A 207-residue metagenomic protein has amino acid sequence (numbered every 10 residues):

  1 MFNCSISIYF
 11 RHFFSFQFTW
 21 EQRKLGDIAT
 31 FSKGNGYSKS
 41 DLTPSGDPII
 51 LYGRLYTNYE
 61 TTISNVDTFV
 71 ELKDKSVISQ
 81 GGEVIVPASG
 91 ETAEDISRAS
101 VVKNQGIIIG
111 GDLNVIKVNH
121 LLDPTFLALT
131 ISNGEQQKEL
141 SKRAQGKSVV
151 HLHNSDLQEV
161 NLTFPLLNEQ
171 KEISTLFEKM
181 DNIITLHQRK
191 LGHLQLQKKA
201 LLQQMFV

Functional and structural regions predicted by a protein language model:
M1-E21, L166-V207: Amphipathic alpha-helical segments with low aromatic content
Y9-S15, Y37, E71, K147-V149 (+1 more regions): Short, recurring structural edge motifs at helix starts
F13-G34, E159: Non-catalytic DNA-recognition/assembly elements of restriction-modification systems
G26-S38, G53-E83: Sequence-specific dsDNA recognition surfaces
Y56-D67, V84-I109, T125-L129, K138-K142: Short, ligand-facing micro-motifs at secondary-structure edges
I107-L113, A144-K171: A short glycine-rich beta-alpha junction/loop motif
V118-D123: Ligand-binding loop in jelly-roll beta-barrel domains
